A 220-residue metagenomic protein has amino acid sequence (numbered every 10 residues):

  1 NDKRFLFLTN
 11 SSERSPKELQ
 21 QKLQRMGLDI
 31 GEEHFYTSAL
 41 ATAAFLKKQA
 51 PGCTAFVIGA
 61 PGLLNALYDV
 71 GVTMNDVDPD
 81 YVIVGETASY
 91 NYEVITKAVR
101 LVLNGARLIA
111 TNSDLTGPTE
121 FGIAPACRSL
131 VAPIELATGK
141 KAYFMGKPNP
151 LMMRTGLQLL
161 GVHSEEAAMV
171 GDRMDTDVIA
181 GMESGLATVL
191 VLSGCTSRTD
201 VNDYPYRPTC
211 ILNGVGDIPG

Functional and structural regions predicted by a protein language model:
K3, L8, S12-Y36, A43-G220: Asp-based, Mg2+/Mn2+-dependent phosphohydrolase catalytic module
